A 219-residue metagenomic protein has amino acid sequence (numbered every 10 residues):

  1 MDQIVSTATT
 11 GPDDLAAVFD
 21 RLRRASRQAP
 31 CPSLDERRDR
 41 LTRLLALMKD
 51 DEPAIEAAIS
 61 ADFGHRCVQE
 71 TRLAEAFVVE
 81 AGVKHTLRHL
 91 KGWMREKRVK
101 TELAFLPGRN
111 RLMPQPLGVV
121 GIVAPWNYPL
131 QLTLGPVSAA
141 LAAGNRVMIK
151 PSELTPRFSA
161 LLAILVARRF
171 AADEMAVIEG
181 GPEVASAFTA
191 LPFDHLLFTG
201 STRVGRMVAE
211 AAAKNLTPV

Functional and structural regions predicted by a protein language model:
M1-R111: N-terminal Rossmann-like NAD(P)+-binding subdomain of aldehyde/semialdehyde dehydrogenases
C31, P114, Q131-L134, P156 (+2 more regions): Glycine-rich phosphate-binding loop at the start of an alpha helix
R37, V83, G144, M175 (+1 more regions): Residue-level signal for inorganic ion chemistry
D50, A54, V78, Y128 (+4 more regions): Short alpha-helical
I59, S159-L162, F188, V208: Hydrophobic packing residues within well-ordered alpha-helices of enzyme cores
R98-V99, W126, A172-V177: Short, flexible loop segments at the rims of nucleotide/cofactor-binding pockets, characterized by
T101-R169, N215-L216: Conserved small-residue-rich beta-alpha loop and adjacent elements that most often cradle the phosphate/pyrophosphate
V119, R169-V219: Conserved NAD(P)+-binding/catalytic subdomain of aldehyde/semialdehyde dehydrogenases
